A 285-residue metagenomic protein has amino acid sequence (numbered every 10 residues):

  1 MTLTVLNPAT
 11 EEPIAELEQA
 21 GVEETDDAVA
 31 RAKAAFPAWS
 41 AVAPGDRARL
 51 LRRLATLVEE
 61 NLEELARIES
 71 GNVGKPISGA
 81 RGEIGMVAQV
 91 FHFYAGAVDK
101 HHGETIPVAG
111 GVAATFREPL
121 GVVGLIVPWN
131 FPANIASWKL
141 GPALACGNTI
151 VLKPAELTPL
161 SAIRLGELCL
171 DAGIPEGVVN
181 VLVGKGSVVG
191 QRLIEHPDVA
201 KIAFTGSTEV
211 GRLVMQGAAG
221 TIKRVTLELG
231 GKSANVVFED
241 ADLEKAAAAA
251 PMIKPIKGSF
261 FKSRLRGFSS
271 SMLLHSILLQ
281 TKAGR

Functional and structural regions predicted by a protein language model:
M1-G111: N-terminal Rossmann-like NAD(P)+-binding subdomain of aldehyde/semialdehyde dehydrogenases
H101-E176: Conserved small-residue-rich beta-alpha loop and adjacent elements that most often cradle the phosphate/pyrophosphate
V112-A113, N180-A200: A structured beta-alpha segment of the ubiquitous adenosine-cofactor-binding alpha/beta core
R117-V122, C146-N148, P175-G177, P197-A200 (+3 more regions): Short coil/turn connectors at secondary-structure junctions
N148, K153-A155, V183, T205 (+1 more regions): Short beta->alpha connector loops at strand-helix junctions that form conserved, small/polar/Pro-enriched
A162-D171, S187-H196, E209-G220, V236-D240: Active-site pre-lysine segment of PLP-dependent enzymes
E209-R285: ALDH superfamily catalytic-core signature
